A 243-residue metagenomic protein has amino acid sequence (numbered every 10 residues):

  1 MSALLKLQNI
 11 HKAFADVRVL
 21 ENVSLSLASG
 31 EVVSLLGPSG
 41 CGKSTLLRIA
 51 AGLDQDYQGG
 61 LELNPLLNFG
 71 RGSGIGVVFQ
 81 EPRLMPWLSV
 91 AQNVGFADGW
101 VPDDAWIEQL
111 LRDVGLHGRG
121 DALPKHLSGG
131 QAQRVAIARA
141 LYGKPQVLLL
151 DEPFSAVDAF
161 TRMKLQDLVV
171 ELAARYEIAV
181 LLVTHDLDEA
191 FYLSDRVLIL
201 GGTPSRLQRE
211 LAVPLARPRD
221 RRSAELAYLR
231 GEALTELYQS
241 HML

Functional and structural regions predicted by a protein language model:
S2-G40, S44-E177, V183-D188, L193: ABC family nucleotide-binding domain
G59, T203, Q239-L243: Charged, solvent-exposed alpha-helical segments that act as regulatory interaction surfaces
L150, A156-A159, Y228-L243: Extended, non-globular alpha-helical segments
D186, G201-T203: Nucleotide-sugar donor-binding loop of glycosyltransferases
L193-I199: Conserved catalytic segment of ABC-fold P-loop ATPases
T203-E232: Conserved beta-strand-loop-alpha-helix hinge in the C-terminal portion of ABC ATPase nucleotide-binding domains
